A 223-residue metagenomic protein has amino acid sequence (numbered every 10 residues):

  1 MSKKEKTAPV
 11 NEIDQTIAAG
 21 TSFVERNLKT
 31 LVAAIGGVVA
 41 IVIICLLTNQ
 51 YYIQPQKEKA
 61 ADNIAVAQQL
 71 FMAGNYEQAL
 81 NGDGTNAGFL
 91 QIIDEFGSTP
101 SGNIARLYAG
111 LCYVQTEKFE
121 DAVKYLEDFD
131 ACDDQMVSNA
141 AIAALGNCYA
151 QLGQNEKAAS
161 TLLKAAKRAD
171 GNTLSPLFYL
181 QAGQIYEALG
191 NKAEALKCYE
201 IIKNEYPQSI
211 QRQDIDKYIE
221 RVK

Functional and structural regions predicted by a protein language model:
M1-G37: N-terminal positive-inside, membrane-proximal cytosolic segments immediately preceding the first
E95-G102, T116, A131-S138, A166-S175 (+1 more regions): Short solvent-exposed coil/turn linkers within tandem alpha-helical repeat scaffolds
